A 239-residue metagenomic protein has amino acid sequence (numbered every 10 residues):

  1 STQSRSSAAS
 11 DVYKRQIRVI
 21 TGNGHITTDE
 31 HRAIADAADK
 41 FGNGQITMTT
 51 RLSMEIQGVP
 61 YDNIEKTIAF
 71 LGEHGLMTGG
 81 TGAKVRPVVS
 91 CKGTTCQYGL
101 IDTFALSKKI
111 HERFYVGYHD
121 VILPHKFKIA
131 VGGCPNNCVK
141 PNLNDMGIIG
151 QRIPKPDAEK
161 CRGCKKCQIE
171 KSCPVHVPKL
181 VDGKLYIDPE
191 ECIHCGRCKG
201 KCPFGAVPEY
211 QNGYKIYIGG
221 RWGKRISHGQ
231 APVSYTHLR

Functional and structural regions predicted by a protein language model:
S1, K215, R221, Q230-S234 (+1 more regions): Accessory RNA-recognition modules of RNA-modification enzymes
T2-Q3, A8-Q16, T236-H237: Conserved small/polar residues in nucleotide/adenosyl-binding loops
S7-D11, G42-M48, K179: Short, flexible, solvent-exposed loop/turn segments with mixed acidic/basic and small polar residues
R15-I20, I187, Y214-Y217: Generic recognition of long tandem-repeat/solenoid scaffolds
R18-K155, E159-C164, E191: Small-residue-enriched alpha-helical segments and adjacent helix-cap loops that form tight helix-helix packing
G44, P208, R239: Conserved C-terminal portion of the radical SAM core fold that forms the substrate/S-adenosylmethionine-binding
G80-V85, I169-S172, K215-G223: A glycine-rich, aromatic-flanked flexible loop/lid motif
T95, F114-H119, L123-K126, N144-G200 (+3 more regions): Ferredoxin-like iron-sulfur electron-transfer modules
